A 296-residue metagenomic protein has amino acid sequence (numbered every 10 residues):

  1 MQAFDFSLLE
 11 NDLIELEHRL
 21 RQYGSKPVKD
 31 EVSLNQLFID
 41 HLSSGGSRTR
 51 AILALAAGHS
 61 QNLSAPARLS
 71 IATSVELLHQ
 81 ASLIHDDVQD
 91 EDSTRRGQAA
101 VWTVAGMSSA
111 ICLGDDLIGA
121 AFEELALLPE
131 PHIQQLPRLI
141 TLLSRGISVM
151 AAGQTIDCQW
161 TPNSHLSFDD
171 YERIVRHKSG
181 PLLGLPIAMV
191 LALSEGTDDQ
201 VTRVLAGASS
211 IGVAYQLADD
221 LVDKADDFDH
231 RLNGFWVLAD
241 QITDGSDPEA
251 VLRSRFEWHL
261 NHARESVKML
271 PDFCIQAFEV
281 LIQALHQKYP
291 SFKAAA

Functional and structural regions predicted by a protein language model:
M1-A296: All-alpha prenyltransferase/terpene-synthase fold signal
